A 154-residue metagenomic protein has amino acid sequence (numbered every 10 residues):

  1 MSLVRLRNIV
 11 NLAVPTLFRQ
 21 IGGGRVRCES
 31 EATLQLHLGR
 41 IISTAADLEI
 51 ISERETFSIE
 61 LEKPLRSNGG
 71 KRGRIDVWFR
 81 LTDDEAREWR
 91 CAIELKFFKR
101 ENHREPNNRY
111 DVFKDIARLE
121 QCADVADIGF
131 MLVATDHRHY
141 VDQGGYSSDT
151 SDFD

Functional and structural regions predicted by a protein language model:
S2-E62: Acidic-basic catalytic patches of nuclease active cores, encompassing PD-(D/E)XK and other metal-cofactor nuclease
G23-R25, E62-S67, F98-R109: Surface-exposed cleft-lining segments at the edges of enzyme active sites
E29, T33, H37, R72 (+1 more regions): Short, well-structured alpha-helical interface segments that form or flank functional binding sites
I42-L48, R80-T82, R100, H137-H139: Short regulatory "switch" loops immediately downstream of catalytic or recognition motifs within protein catalytic
S52-C91: Active-site metal-binding core of divalent-cation-utilizing nuclease and nuclease-like domains
A86-T150: Catalytic cores of nucleic-acid endonucleases
D152-D154: Short, intrinsically disordered, charge-balanced linker/junction segments flanking boundaries in proteins
